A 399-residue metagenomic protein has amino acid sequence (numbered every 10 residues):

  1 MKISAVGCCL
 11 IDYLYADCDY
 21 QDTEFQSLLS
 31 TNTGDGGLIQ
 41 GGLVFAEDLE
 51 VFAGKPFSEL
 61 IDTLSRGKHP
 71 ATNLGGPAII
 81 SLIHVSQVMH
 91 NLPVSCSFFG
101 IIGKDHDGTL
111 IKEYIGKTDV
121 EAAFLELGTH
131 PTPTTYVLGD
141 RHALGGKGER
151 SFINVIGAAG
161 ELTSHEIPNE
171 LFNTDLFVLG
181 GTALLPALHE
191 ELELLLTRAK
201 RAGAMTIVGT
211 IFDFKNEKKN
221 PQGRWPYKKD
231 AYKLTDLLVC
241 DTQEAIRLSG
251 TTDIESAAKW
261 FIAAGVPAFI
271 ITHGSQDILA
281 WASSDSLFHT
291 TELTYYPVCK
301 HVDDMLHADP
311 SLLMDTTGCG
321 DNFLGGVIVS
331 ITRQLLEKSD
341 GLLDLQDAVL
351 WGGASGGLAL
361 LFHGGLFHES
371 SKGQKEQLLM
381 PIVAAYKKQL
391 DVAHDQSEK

Functional and structural regions predicted by a protein language model:
M1-S97, L312-L313, A393-K399: Glycine-rich phosphate/adenosyl-contacting loop at the front of the ribokinase-like
I3-D17, T23, L28-G34, R198 (+2 more regions): Conserved phosphate-binding/catalytic region of the ribokinase-like
P56-P70, G116-D119, T294-S311: Glycine/charged-rich beta-loop-alpha catalytic/anionic-binding loops adjacent to active sites
H69-A78, G103, E126-H130, T317-G318: Active-site nucleophile and cofactor-binding loops and adjacent substrate-binding regions of central metabolic enzymes
C96, A122, T206-V208: Hydrophobic beta-strand scaffold residues
Y114-P131: A glycine-rich helix N-cap at a beta->alpha junction
A123-L127, T135-P186: Conserved phosphate-binding/catalytic loop of the ribokinase/pfkB sugar-kinase fold
L176-W260, V266-A268, S275-I278, S283-D285: Conserved beta-alpha-beta core of the PfkB/ribokinase-like small-molecule kinase fold
